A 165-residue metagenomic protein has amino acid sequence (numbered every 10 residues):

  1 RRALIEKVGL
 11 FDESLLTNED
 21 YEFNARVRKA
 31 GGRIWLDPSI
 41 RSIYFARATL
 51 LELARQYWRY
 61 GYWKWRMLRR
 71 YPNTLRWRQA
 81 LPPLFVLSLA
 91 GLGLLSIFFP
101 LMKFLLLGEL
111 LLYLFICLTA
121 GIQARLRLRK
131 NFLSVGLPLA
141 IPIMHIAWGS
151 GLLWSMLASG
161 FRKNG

Functional and structural regions predicted by a protein language model:
E6, D12-L75: Catalytic donor/gating beta->alpha subdomain of glycosyltransferases that bind UDP-sugars
R69, K163-G165: Membrane-interface amphipathic/re-entrant loop segments adjacent to transmembrane helices in multi-pass membrane
L75-L84: Select subsegments of transmembrane alpha-helices in polytopic membrane proteins, especially boundary-proximal
L84-F161: Membrane-embedded multi-pass helical conduit in multi-pass membrane proteins, especially envelope-biosynthetic
